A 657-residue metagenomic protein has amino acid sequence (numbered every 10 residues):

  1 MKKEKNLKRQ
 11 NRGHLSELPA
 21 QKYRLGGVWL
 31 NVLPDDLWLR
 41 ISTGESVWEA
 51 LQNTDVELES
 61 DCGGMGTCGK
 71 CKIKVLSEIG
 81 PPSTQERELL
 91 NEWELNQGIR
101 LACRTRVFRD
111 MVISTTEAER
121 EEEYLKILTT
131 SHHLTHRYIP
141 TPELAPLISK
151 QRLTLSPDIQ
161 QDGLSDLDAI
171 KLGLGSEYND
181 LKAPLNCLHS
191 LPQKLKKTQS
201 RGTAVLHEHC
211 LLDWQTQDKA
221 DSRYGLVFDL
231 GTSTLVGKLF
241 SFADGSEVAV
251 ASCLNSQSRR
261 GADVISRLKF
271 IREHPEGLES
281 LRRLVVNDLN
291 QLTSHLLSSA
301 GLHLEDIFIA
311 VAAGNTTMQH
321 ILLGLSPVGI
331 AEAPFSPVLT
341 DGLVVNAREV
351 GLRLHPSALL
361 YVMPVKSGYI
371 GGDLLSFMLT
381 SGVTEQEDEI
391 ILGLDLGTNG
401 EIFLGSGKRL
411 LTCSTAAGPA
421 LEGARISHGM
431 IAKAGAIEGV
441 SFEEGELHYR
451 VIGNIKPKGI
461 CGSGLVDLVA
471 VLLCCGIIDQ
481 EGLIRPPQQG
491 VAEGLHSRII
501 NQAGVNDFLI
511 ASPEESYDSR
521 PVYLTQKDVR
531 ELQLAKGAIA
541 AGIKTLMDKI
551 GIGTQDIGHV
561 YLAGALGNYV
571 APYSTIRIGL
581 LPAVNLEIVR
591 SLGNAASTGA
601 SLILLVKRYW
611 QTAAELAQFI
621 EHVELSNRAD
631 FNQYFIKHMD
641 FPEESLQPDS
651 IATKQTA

Functional and structural regions predicted by a protein language model:
K2-A20, L25-V28, L89-V227, T232 (+8 more regions): Nucleotide/phosphate-binding catalytic cleft detector across ATP-hydrolyzing and phosphate-transferring enzymes
G27, A50-Q52, V248, R260-V264: Catalytic cores of nucleotide-enabled group-transfer and carboxylate-activating enzymes in metabolic and assembly-line
P34-D35, L76-E78, V107-R109, S241-D244 (+3 more regions): Short acidic-glycine loop/turn motifs at beta-strand connectors
D35-E45: Short, contiguous acidic and Ser/Thr-rich linear segments
E57-I79, E92-R109: Local cysteine-cluster metal-coordination motifs and their immediate loop/turn environment, predominantly Fe-S cluster
W214-Q257, I390-S406, V570: Gly/Thr-rich phosphate-binding beta-strand-loop-beta motif of the actin/hexokinase/Hsp70
A262-L302, D306-I309, M318-D395, E401-A657: Helical "lid/coupling" subdomains associated with nucleotide-phosphate turnover
